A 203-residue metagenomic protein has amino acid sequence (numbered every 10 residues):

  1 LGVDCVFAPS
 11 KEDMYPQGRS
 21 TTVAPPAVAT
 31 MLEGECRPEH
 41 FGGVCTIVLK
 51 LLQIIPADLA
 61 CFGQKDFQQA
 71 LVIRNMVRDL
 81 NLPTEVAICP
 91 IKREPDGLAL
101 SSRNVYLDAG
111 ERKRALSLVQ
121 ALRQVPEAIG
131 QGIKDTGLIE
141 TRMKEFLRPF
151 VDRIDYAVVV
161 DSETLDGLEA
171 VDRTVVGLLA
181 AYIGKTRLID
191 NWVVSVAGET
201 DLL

Functional and structural regions predicted by a protein language model:
L1-D152, V160-T164, W192: Nucleotidyltransferase catalytic core that binds NTPs
R142-L203: Phosphate/ribose-recognition catalytic cores of enzymes acting on nucleotide-derived substrates
